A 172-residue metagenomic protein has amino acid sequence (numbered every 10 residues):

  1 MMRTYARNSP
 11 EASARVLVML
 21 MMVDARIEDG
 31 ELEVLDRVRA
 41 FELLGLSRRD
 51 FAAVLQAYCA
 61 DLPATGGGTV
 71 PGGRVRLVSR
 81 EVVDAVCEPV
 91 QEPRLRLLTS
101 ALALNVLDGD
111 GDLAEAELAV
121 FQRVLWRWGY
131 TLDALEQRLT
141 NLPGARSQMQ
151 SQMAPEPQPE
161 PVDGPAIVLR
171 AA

Functional and structural regions predicted by a protein language model:
M1-A172: Small-residue-enriched hydrophobic alpha-helices in membranes
